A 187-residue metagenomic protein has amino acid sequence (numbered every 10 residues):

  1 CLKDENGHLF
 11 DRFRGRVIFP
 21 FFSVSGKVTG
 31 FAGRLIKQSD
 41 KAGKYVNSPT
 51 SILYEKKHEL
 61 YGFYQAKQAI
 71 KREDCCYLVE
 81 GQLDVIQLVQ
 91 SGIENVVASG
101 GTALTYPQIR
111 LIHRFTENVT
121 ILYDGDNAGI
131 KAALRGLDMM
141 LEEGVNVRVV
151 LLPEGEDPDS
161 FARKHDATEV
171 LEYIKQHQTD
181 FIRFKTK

Functional and structural regions predicted by a protein language model:
C1-F115, V119, A133: Phosphate-handling DNA/RNA-contact segment within nucleic-acid enzymes
L60, Y106-I109, H113, G129-L134 (+4 more regions): Amphipathic alpha-helical transducer elements in NTP-driven molecular machines
L83, L104, Y123-A133, L151 (+1 more regions): Acidic, metal-coordinating catalytic cores used for nucleic-acid/nucleotide bond scission and strand-transfer chemistry
G92-V96, G136-M139, K164-A167: Short secondary-structure boundary/capping segments
L111, D138-V145: Arginine/glycine-rich "motif VI" loop of SF2 helicases in the C-terminal RecA-like domain
F115-Y123, A167-Y173: Short, structured secondary-structure boundary patches
G144-K187: C-terminal or mid-to-C-terminal helical accessory/interaction module adjacent to the motor/catalytic core
